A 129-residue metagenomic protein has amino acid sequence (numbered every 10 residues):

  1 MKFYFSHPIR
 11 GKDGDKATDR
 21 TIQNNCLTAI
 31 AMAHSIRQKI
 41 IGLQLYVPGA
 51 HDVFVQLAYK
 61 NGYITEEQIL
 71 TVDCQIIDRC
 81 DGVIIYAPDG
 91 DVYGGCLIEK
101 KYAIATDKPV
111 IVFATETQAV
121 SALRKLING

Functional and structural regions predicted by a protein language model:
M1-G129: Conserved catalytic or regulatory cores that recognize and/or transform ribose-phosphate-containing ligands
